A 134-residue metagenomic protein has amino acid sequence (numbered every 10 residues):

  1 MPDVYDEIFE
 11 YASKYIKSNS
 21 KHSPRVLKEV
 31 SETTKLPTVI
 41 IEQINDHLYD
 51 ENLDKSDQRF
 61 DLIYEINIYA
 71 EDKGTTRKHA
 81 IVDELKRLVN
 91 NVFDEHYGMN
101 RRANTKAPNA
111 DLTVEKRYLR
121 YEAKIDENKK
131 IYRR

Functional and structural regions predicted by a protein language model:
M1-N52, A80-E84: Small/polar-rich, solvent-exposed N-terminal microdomains that initiate assembly or binding
M1-Y11, H47-D61, M99-R134: Short, charged interaction patches at domain edges and termini
I16-H22, F93-N100: Short secondary-structure junctions
S31, I44-D46, E71-K73, K124-N128: Generic structural motif
E42, E65-Y69, R120-K124: Residue-level recognition of well-ordered beta-strand positions that form the cores of beta-sheet-rich folds across
E65-N90: Mid-chain, well-packed structural core segment of small domains
I68-A70, F93, Y97, I125: Generic hydrophobic/packing signal
L88-H96, N109: Short, compact, well-ordered microdomains
